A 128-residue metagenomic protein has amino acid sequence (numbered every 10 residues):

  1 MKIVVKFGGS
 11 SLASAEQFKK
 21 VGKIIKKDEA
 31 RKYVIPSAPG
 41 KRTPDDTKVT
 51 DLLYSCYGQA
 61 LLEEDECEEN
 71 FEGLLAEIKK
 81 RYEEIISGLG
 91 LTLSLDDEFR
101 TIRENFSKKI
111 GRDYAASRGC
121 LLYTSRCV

Functional and structural regions predicted by a protein language model:
M1-R126: Nucleotide/pyrophosphate-binding catalytic subdomain
